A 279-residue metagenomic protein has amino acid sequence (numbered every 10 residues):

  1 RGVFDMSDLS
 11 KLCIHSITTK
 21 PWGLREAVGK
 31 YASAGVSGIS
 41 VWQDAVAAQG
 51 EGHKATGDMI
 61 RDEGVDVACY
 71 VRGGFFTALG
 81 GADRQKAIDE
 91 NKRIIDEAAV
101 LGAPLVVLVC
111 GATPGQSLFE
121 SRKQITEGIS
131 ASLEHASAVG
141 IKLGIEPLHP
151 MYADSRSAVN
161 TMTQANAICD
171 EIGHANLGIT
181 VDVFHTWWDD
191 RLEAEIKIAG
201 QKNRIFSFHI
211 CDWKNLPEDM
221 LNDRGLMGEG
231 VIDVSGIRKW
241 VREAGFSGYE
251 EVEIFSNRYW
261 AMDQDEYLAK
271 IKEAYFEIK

Functional and structural regions predicted by a protein language model:
G2-G35, G102, V159-V181, H185-K279: Histidine-acidic metal/acid-base catalytic patches
M6-H15, V67-A78, G111-T113: N-terminal small/glycine-rich loop or linker at the start of catalytic domains across soluble metabolic enzymes
D8, E26, R61-D62, G81-G178 (+3 more regions): Active-site acidic/histidine proton-transfer and metal-coordination neighborhood in alpha/beta enzyme cores
T18-K20, Q43-A45, G73-F76, C110-P114 (+4 more regions): Active-site-proximal loop/turn and secondary-structure-junction residues that shape catalytic pockets, frequently
S37-A47: A short beta-strand-loop structural module common to alpha/beta enzyme folds
S37-G38, D66, P104, K142 (+1 more regions): Residue-level detector of anion-binding/catalytic polar loops
S40, C69-V71, V107, G144 (+2 more regions): Conserved beta-strand positions in the central sheet of alpha/beta enzyme cores
A47-G57: Active-site-adjacent beta->alpha loops and helix N-cap segments on the catalytic face of soluble alpha/beta enzymes
